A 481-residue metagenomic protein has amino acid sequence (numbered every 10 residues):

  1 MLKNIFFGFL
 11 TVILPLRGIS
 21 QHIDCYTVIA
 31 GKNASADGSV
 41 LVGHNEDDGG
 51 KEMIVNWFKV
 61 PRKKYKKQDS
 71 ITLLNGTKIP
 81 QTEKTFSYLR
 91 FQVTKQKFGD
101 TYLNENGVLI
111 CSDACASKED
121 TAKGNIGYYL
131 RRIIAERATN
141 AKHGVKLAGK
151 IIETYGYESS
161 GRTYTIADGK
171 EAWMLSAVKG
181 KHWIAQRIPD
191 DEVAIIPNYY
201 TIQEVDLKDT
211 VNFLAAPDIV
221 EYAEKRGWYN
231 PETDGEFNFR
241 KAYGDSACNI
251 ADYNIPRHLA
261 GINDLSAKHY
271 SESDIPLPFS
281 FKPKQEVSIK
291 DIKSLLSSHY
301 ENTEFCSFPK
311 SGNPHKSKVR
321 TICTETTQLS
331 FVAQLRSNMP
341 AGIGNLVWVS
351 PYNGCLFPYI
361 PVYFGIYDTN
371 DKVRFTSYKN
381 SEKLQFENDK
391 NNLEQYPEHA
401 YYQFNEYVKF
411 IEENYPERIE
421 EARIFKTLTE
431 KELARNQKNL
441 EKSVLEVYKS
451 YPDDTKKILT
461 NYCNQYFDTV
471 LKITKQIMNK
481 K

Functional and structural regions predicted by a protein language model:
M1-Q21: Bacterial Sec-dependent N-terminal signal peptides
Q21-G127, L147-P276, S280, K284: A contiguous strand-loop segment
D120, Y129-A138: Second-shell loop/turn segments in exported
N125, A138-K142: Soluble non-cytosolic domains of exported or imported proteins
G144-E153, I292-L296: Short, well-structured alpha-helical segments that form the helix of a local strand-helix-strand
I255-K316, R320-E325, A422: Accessory, solvent-exposed terminal regions and/or long lumenal/extracellular loops of proteins
P309-A434: Substrate-recognition/cap regions that form aromatic- and gly/pro-loop-enriched pockets for small-molecule ligands
E412-K481: Histidine-centered catalytic/metal-binding microenvironments
